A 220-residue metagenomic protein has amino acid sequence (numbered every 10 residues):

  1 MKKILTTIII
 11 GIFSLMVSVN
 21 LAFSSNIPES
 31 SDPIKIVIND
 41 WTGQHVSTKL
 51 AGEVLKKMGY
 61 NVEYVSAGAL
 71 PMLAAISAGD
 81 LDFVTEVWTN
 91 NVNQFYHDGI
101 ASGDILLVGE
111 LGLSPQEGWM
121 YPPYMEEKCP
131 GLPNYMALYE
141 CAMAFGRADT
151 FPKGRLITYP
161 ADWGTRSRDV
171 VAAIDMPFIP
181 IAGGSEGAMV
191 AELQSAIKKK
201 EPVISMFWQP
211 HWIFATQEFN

Functional and structural regions predicted by a protein language model:
M1-I4: Positively charged n-region of N-terminal signal peptides that target proteins for export
T7-N20: Bacterial N-terminal signal peptides
P28-G43, Y60-V65, K153-L156: Short, well-ordered beta-strand elements
N39-T42, Y60-A75, I181-E192: Short helix-initiation/N-cap motifs at beta->coil->alpha
T42-N61, V171: Short, polar/charged alpha-helical segment
T48, A67-G103, V190-E192, W212-E218: Pocket-flanking alpha-helical
L81-T85, I157-N220: Ligand-binding pocket segment of bilobal, Venus flytrap-like solute-binding proteins
D104-Y159: A conserved helix-loop-strand patch within extracytoplasmic ligand-binding domains of the periplasmic binding
